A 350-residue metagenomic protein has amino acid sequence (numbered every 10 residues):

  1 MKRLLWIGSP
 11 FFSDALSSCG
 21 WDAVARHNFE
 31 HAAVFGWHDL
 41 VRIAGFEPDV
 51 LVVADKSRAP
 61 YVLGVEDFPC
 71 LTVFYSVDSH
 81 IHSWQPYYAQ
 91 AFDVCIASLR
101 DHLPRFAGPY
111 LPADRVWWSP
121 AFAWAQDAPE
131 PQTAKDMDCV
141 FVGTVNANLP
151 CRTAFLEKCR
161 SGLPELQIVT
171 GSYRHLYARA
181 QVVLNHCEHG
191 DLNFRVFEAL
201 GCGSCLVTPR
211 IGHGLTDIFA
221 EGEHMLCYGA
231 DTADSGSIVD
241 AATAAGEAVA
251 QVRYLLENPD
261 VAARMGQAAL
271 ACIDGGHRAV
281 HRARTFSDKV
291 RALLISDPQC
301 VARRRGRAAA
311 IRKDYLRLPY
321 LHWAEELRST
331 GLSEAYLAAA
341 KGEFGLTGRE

Functional and structural regions predicted by a protein language model:
M1-F46, V50-D67, L71-E221, R312-L346: Nucleotide-sugar donor-binding catalytic core of glycosyltransferases
F92, C202-G203, F219, M225-L226 (+3 more regions): Short, charged/polar low-complexity linear motifs in solvent-exposed/disordered segments
A97, R115-V116, H224, R278 (+2 more regions): Secondary-structure boundary/capping residues
G171-H175, H224, V261, V280: Short alpha-helical interface patches
A199, M225, A269: Hydrophobic, well-ordered secondary-structure elements that form the walls of internal hydrophobic environments
I218-T232, G236, Q251: Acidic, glycine-centered active-site loop in nucleotide-sugar glycosyltransferases
D234-E350: C-terminal amphipathic helix plus adjacent low-complexity, charged tail appended to glycosyltransferase catalytic
